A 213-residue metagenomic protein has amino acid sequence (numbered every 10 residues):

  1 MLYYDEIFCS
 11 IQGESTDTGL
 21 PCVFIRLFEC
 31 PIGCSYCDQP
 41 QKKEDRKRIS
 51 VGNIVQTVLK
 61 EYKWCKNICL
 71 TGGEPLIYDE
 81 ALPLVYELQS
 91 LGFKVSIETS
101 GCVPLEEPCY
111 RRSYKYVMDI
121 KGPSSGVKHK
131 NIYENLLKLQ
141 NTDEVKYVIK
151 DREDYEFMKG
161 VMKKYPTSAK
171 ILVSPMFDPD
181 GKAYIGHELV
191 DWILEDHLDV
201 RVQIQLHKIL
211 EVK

Functional and structural regions predicted by a protein language model:
M1-F24, F28, I32-Q41, L194-R201 (+1 more regions): Flexible, acidic/Gly-rich N-terminal and inter-domain linker regions that tether and position cofactor-handling modules
L2, E6-C9, P21-C22, G33-Y114: Conserved Radical SAM active-site core
L2-I7, I11-E14, P31, S35 (+5 more regions): Residue-level signal for well-ordered alpha-helical segments
I11-E14, T18, C34, E44 (+6 more regions): A broad, structure-centric signal for solvent-exposed, well-ordered loop/edge residues that line or flank functional
I11-T18, K42, Q56-V58, P83 (+3 more regions): Short, flexible coil/linker segments at or flanking structured domains
R26, T71-G72, Q205: A secondary-structure boundary/capping signal
I77-K213: Conserved AdoMet/S-adenosylmethionine-binding subsite of the radical SAM
